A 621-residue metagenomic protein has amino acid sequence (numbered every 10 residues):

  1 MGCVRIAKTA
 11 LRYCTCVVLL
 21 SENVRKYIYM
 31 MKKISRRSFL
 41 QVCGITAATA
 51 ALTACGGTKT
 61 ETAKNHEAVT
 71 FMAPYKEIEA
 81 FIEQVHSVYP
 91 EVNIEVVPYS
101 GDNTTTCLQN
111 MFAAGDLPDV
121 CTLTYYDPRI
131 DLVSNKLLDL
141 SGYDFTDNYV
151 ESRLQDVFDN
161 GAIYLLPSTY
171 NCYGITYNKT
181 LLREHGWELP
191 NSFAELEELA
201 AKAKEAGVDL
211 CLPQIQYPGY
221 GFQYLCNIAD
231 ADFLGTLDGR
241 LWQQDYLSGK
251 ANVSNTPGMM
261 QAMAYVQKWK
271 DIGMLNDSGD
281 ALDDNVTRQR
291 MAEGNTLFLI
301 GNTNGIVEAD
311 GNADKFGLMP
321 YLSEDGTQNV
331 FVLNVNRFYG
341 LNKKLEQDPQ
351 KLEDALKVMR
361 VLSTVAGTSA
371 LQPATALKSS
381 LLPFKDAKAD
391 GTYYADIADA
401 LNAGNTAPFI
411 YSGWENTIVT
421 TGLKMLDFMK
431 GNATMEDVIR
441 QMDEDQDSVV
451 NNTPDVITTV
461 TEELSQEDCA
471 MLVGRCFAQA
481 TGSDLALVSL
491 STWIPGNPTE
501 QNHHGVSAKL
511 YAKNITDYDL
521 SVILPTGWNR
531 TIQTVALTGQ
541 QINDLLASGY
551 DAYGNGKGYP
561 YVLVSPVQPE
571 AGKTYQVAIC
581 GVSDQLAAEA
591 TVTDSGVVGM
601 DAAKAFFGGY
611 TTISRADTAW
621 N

Functional and structural regions predicted by a protein language model:
M31-S35, L40-R129, F145, L189 (+3 more regions): Conserved N-terminal structural module of periplasmic/extracytoplasmic solute-binding proteins
E77-I78, L333, T375-S379, Y394-Q446: C-terminal capping/gating helix-and-loop segments adjacent to ligand/active sites or protein-protein/ligand interfaces
S87-V88, E95, D310-A374: Extracytoplasmic/periplasmic substrate-recognition and gating elements
M111, D119, T146-L181, D209 (+2 more regions): A structural signal for short loop-to-beta-strand junctions that line the ligand-binding cleft of periplasmic/secreted
T124-G174, E188, Y224-C226, G235 (+1 more regions): Hinge/lid segment of periplasmic solute-binding proteins
Y164, Y173, E197-K250, Q267: Extracytoplasmic/periplasmic solute-binding protein
D245-D280: Glycine-centered hinge/linker elements that transmit conformational signals in sensory and ligand-binding systems
E444, V450-N621: Catalytic centers of hydrolytic enzymes
